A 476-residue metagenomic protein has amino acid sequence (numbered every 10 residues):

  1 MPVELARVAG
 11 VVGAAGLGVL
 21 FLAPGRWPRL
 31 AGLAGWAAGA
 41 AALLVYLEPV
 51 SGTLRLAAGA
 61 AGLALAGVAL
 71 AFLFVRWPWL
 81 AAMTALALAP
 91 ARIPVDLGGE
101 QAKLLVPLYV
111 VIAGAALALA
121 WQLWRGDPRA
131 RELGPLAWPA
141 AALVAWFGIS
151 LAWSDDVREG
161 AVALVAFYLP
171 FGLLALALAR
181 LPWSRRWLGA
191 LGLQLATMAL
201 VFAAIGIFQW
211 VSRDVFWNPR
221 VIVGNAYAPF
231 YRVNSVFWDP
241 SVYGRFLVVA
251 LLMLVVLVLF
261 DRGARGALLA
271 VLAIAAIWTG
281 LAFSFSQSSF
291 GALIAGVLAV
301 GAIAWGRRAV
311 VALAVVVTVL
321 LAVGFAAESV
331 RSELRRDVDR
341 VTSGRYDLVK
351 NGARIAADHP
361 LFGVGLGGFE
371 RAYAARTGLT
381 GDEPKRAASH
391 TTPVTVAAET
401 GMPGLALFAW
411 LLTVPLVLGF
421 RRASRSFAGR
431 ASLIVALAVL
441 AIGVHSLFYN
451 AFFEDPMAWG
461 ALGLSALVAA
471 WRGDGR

Functional and structural regions predicted by a protein language model:
M1-L20, G32-L43, A66-A69, L73 (+11 more regions): Alpha-helical transmembrane segments of multi-pass inner-membrane proteins
L20, S424-S432, L462-R476: A juxtamembrane structural motif centered on a specific transmembrane helix
P28-A34, F74-A85, R129-L143, L191-Q194 (+2 more regions): Membrane-interfacial loop-to-transmembrane alpha-helix junctions, especially the N-terminal start
A38-L43, A69-E100, V106-L169, I442: N-terminal hydrophobic segments of proteins, predominantly signal-anchor/transmembrane helices of inner/organellar
A87, I93-L97, T395-T400, R430-L467: Membrane helix-loop boundary segments at the extracytoplasmic
R92-G99, V223-V236, G381-V396: Juxtamembrane membrane-water interface segments that cap and precede transmembrane helices
D239-S241, W278, A353, H359-P360 (+2 more regions): A conserved mid-to-late transmembrane alpha helix and its immediate loop/hinge that forms the functional core
E328-R331, R335-K350, R354, F362-T400: Long extracytoplasmic/lumenal interhelical loops at the membrane interface of multi-pass membrane proteins
